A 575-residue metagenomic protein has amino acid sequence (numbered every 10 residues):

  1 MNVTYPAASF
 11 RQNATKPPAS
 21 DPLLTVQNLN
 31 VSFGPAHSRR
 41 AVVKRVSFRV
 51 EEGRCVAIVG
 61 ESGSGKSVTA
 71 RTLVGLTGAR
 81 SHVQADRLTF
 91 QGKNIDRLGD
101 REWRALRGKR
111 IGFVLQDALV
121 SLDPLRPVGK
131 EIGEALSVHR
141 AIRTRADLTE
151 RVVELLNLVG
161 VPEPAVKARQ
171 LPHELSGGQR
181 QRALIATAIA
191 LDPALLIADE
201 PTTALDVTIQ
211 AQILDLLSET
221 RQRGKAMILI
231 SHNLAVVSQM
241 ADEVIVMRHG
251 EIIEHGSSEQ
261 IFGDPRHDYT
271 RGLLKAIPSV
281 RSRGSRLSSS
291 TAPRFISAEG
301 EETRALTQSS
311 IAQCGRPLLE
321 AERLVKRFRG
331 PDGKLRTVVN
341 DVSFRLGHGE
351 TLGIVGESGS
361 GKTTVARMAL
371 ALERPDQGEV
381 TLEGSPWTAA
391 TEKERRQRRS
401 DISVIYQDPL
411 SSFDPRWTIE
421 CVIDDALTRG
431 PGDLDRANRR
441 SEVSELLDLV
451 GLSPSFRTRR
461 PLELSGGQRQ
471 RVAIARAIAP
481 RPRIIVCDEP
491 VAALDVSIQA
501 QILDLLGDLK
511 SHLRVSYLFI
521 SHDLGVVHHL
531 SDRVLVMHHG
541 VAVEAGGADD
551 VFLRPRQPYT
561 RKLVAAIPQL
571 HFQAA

Functional and structural regions predicted by a protein language model:
F10, P17-P22, P162-R169, S258-E320 (+3 more regions): Short catalytic/signature loops enriched in Gly
H82-N94, G378-W387, R398: Conserved ABC transporter NBD signature motif
I95-G112, K130, V138, Q260-P265 (+6 more regions): ABC ATPase NBD coupling module
D147-V166, A437-S455, V564-A565: Conserved ABC ATPase "signature" region
Q170-L175, Q179, R460-L464, Q468: Conserved ABC ATPase signature
A183, A188-I189, I478: ABC ATPase C-loop
D192, R481: Conserved catalytic motifs of ABC-family nucleotide-binding domains
